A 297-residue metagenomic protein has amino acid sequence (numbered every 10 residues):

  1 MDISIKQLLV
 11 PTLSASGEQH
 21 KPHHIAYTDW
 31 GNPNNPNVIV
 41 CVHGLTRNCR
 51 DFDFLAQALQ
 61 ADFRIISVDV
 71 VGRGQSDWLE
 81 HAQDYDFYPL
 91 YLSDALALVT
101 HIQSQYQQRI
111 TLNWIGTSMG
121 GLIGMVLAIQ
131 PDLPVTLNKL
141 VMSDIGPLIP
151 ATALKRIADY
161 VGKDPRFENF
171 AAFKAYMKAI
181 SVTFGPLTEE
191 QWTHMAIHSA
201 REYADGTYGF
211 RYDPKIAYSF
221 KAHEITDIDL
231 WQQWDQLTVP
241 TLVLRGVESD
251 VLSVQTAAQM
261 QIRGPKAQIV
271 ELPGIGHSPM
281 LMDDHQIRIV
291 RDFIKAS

Functional and structural regions predicted by a protein language model:
M1-V40, A61-F63, S104, V135 (+2 more regions): Alpha/beta-hydrolase fold catalytic core
T28-W78: Conserved HGGG/HGGXW glycine-rich cap/lid loop of the alpha/beta-hydrolase fold
F54, V70-I115, L133: Active-site loop/oxyanion-hole signature of alpha/beta-hydrolase fold enzymes
Y106, I110-A151: Conserved hydrolase catalytic core segment
E168-E224: Conserved alpha/beta-hydrolase catalytic His-Asp/Glu region
Y203-Q259: Conserved serine/cysteine hydrolase catalytic core
R263-H277: Catalytic histidine neighborhood in serine/cysteine hydrolases with alpha/beta-hydrolase-type architecture
I275-H285: Catalytic histidine-centered segment of alpha/beta-hydrolase-like enzymes
